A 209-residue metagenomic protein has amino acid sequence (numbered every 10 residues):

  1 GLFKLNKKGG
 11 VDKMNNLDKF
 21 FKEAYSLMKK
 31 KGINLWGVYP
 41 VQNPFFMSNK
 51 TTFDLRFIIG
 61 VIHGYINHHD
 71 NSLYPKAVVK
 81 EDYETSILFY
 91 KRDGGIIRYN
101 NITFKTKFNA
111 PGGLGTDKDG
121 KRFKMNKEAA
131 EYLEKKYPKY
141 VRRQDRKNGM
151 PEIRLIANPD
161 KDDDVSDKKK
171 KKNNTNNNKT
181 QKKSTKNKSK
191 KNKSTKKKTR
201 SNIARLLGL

Functional and structural regions predicted by a protein language model:
L2-N6, T106-N109: Short acidic/His/Gly/Ser-rich catalytic and metal-binding motifs that mark active-site loops of diverse hydrolases
F3-E84: Conserved catalytic core of nucleotide-sugar-dependent glycosyltransferases
G10, L17, D119-R122, N126 (+1 more regions): Intrinsic-disorder-associated interaction segments
K19-K22, S26, K30, E131 (+2 more regions): Polar/charged alpha-helical tracts
A77-K172, K179-K183, L206-L209: C-terminal catalytic/acceptor-binding lobe
K170-N202: Arg/Lys-rich, intrinsically disordered low-complexity tails that mediate electrostatic binding and condensation
